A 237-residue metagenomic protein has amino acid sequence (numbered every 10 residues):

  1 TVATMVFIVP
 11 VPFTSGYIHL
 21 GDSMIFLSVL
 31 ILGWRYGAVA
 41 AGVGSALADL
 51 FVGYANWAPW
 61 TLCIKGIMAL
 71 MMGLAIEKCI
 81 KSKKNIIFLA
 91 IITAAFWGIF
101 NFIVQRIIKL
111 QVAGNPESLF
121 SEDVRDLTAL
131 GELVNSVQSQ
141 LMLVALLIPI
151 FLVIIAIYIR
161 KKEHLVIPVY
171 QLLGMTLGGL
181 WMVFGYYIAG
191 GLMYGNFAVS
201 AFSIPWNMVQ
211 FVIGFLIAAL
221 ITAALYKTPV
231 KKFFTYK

Functional and structural regions predicted by a protein language model:
T1-K237: Loop-helix junctions at membrane interfaces
